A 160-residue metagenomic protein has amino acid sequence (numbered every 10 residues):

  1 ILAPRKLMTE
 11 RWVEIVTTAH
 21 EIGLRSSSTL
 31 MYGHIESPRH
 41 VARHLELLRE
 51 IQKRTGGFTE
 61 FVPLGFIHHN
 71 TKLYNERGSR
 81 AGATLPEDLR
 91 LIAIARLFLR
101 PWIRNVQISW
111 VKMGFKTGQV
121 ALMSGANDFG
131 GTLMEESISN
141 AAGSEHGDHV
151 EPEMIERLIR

Functional and structural regions predicted by a protein language model:
I1, S26-S37, H68-R77: Active-site-proximal beta-alpha loop/turn segments in soluble metabolic enzymes
I1-S28, H34, F58-V62: Core AdoMet radical
L2-K6, V41-L45, G143-G147: Short low-complexity, flexible loop/linker segments enriched in glycine and/or proline with clustered acidic
R5, T9, P38, A81 (+1 more regions): Flexible, glycine- and charge-enriched loops at secondary-structure boundaries
L7, Y32-L47, W110-G114: Active-site glycine- and acidic-residue-rich loops that bind and position anionic ligands or nucleotide-like cofactors
W12, V41-H44, D88: Aromatic/hydrophobic pocket-lining residues that form the small-molecule binding cavity in soluble enzyme cores
H20, E46, Q52-R160: Auxiliary Fe-S-binding modules of radical SAM enzymes
